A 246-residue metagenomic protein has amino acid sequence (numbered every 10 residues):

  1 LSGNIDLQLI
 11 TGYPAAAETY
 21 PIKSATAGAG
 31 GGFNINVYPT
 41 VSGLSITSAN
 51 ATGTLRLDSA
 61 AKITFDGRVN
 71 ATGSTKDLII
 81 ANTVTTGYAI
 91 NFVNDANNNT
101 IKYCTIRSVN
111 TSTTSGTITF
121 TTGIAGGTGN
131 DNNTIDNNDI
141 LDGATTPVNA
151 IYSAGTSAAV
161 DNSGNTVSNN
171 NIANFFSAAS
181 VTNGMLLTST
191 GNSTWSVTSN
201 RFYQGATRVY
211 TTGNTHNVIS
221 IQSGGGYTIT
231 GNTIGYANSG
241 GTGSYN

Functional and structural regions predicted by a protein language model:
L1-G3, A16, G31, A49-A51 (+15 more regions): Repetitive beta-strand solenoid architecture
S2, A17-N36, L44-D66, A81-N98 (+2 more regions): Extracellular beta-strand-rich solenoid/capping regions of secreted or surface-exposed proteins that bind or remodel
D6-Q8, N36-Y38, R56, T64-D66 (+9 more regions): Extracellular beta-strand solenoid repeats
I10-T11, S220, S244-N246: Beta-propeller fold recognition
T11-A16, T40-L44, V69-T72, S239: Acidic glycine-/aspartate-rich tracts in secreted/extracellular proteins
A49-T52, T75, N82-Y88, N110-T117 (+6 more regions): Short glycine/acidic-rich loop motifs that flank beta-strands on beta-rich extracellular proteins
A61-R68, N97-S108, T128-G143, Y152 (+3 more regions): Right-handed parallel beta-helix
N91, G123-G126, T156-A159, L187-T190 (+1 more regions): Tandem-repeat/low-complexity and Cys-motif detector
